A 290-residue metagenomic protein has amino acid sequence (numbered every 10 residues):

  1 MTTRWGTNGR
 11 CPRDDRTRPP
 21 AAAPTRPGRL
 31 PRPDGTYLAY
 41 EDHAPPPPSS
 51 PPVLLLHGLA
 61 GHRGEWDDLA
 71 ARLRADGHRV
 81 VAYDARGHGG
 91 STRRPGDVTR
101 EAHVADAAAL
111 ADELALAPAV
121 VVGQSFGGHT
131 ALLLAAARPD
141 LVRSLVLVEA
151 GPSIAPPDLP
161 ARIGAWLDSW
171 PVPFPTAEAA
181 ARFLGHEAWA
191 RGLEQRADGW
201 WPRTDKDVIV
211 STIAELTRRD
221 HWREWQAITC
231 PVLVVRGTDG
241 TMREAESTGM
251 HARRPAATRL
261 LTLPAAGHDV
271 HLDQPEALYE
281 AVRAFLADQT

Functional and structural regions predicted by a protein language model:
T36, D42-G90: Conserved HGGG/HGGXW glycine-rich cap/lid loop of the alpha/beta-hydrolase fold
D84, V120, R143-V146: Residue in the alpha/beta-hydrolase core beta-strand immediately N-terminal to the catalytic nucleophile
A102-A119: Conserved acidic catalytic loop of the alpha/beta-hydrolase fold
G123, G127, A131: Gly/Ala-rich beta-loop-alpha elbow adjacent to hydrolase catalytic centers
L132-A136, R143-P173: Flexible "cap/lid" loop of the alpha/beta hydrolase fold
P160, P173-E224: Conserved alpha/beta-hydrolase catalytic His-Asp/Glu region
P231-A266: Conserved loop-alpha-helix segment in the C-terminal half of the alpha/beta-hydrolase fold that carries the catalytic
A266-P275, Y279: Catalytic histidine-centered segment of alpha/beta-hydrolase-like enzymes
